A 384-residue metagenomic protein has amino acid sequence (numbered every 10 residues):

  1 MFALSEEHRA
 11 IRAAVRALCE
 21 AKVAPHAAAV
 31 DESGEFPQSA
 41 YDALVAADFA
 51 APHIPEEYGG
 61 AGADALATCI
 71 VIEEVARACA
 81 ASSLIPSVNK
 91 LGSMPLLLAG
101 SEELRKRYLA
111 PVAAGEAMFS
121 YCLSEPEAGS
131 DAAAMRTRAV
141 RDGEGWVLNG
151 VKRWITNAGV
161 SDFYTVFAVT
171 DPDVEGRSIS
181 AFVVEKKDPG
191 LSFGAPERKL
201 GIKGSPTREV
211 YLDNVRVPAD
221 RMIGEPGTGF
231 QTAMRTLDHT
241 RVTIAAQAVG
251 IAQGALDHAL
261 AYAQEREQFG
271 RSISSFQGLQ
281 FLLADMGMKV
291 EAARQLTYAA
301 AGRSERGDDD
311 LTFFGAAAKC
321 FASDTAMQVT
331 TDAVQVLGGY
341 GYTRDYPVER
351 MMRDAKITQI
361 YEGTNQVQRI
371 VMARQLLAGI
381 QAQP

Functional and structural regions predicted by a protein language model:
M1-S82, A99-L104, P111, G115 (+3 more regions): Alpha-helical interface subdomain recognition
S83-E103, G129: N-terminal glycine-rich flavin-associated loop
S87, V112, E127-S130, W154-N157 (+2 more regions): Short Gly/Pro-enriched turn/cap motifs at secondary-structure boundaries
G115-L123: A short, Trp-centered hydrophobic/proline-enriched beta-strand micro-motif
A128-G129, R153-G159, I202, D238-T243 (+1 more regions): Glycine-rich phosphate/pyrophosphate-binding beta-alpha loops
A134, K187-P218: Flexible, small-/acidic-enriched active-site or ligand-binding loops
N149-F193: A short core secondary-structure module
N214-T232: Long, acidic (Asp/Glu-rich), low-complexity accessory segments flanking structured domains
